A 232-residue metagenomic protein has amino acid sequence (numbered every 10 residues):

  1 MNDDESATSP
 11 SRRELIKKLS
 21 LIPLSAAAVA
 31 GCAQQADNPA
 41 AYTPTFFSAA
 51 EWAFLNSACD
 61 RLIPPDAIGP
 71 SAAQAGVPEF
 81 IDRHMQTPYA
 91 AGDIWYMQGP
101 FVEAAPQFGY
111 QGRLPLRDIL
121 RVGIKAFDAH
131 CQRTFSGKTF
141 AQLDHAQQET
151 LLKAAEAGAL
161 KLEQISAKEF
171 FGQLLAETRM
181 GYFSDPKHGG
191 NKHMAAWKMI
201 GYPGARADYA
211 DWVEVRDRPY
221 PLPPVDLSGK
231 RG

Functional and structural regions predicted by a protein language model:
M1-P10: N-terminal secretory signal peptides
N2, W52-S57, I68-G232: Mature-region segments of soluble proteins
S9-E14, A26-A41: N-terminal twin-arginine translocation
L19-A27: Sec-dependent signal peptide hydrophobic core
A40-S57: Post-signal peptide N-terminal segment of mature Sec-exported envelope proteins
P44-S48, D66-S71: Short, N-terminal intrinsically disordered low-complexity segments that are rich in Pro/Gly and polar/charged residues
R61: Substrate-recognition/specificity elements adjacent to catalytic centers across diverse enzyme folds
